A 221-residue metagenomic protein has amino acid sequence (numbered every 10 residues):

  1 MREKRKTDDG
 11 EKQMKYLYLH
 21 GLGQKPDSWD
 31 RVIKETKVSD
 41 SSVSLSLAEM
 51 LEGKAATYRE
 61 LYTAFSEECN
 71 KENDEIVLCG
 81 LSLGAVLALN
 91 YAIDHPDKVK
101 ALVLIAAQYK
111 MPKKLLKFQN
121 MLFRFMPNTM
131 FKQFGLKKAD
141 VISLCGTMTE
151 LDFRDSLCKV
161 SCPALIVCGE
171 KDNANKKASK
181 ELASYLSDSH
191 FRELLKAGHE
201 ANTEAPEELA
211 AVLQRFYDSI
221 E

Functional and structural regions predicted by a protein language model:
G21-Q24, S82: Active-site glycine-rich loops that stabilize anionic/oxyanionic intermediates across multiple enzyme folds
D30-K34, V43-V77, A211: Active-site loop/oxyanion-hole signature of alpha/beta-hydrolase fold enzymes
Y58, I93, L102-N128: Flexible "cap/lid" loop of the alpha/beta hydrolase fold
G80-G84, A88: Gly/Ala-rich beta-loop-alpha elbow adjacent to hydrolase catalytic centers
M130-F153, K171: Hydrophobic, aromatic-rich cap/lid helix
V160, I166-C168: Short beta-strand/loop motif that positions the catalytic acidic residue of the alpha/beta-hydrolase fold
N173-A178: Conserved alpha/beta-hydrolase "acid-adjacent" motif
A197-P206: Catalytic histidine-centered segment of alpha/beta-hydrolase-like enzymes
